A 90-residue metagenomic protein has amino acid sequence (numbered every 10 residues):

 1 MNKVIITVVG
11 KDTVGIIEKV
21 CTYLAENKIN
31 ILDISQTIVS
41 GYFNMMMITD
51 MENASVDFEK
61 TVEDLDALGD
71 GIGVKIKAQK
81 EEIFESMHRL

Functional and structural regions predicted by a protein language model:
M1-L90: A conserved regulatory-domain signal marking ACT and ACT-like small-molecule sensing domains and adjacent regulatory
